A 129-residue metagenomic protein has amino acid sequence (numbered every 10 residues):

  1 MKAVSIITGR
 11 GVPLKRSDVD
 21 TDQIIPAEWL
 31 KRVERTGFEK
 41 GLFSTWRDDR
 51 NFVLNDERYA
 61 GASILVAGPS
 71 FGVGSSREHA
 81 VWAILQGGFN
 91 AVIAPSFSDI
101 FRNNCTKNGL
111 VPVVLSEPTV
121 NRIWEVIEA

Functional and structural regions predicted by a protein language model:
M1-K31: N-terminal, positively charged, Ser/Thr/Ala/Gly-biased leader segments that form transit/presequence-like amphipathic
A3-I6, R35, E57-Y59, L85-Q86 (+1 more regions): Solvent-exposed alpha-helices and their adjacent loops that cap or buttress functional pockets in soluble metabolic
R10-V12, D22, A62-L65, N90-V92 (+1 more regions): Structural motif
E39-A67: Active-site-flanking structural segment that lines cofactor/substrate pockets
Y59, S63-F89: Glycine/serine-rich anion-binding loops at beta->alpha junctions that coordinate negatively charged ligand groups
A91-R102: Anionic-ligand anchoring segments at beta-strand to alpha-helix junctions in alpha/beta enzyme folds, i.e., glycine
G109-A129: Acidic, glycine-rich flexible loop/linker segments
